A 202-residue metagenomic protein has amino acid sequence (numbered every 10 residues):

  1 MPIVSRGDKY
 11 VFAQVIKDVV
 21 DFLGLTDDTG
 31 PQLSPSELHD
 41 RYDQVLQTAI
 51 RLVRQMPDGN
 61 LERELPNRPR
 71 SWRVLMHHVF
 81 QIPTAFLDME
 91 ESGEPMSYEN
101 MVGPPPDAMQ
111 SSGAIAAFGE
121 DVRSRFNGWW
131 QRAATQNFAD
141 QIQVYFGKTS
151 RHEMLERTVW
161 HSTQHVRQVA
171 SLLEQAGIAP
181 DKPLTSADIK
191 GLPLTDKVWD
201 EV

Functional and structural regions predicted by a protein language model:
S5-G30: Non-catalytic, surface beta->alpha helical segment in thiol-disulfide oxidoreductase systems
V15-K17, L23, L46, I50 (+2 more regions): Hydrophobic, helix-prone linear segments
L25-L38, A114: Short, charged, low-complexity loops and linkers
L33-M56, H77-D88: Alpha-helical bundle segments that constitute or directly flank the non-heme di-iron/ferroxidase center
Y42-Q55, P106-I142, T149-Q168: Acidic/histidine-rich alpha-helical segments that form the ligand environment of transition-metal centers
N60-P105, Q141-V202: Short, contiguous alpha-helical
